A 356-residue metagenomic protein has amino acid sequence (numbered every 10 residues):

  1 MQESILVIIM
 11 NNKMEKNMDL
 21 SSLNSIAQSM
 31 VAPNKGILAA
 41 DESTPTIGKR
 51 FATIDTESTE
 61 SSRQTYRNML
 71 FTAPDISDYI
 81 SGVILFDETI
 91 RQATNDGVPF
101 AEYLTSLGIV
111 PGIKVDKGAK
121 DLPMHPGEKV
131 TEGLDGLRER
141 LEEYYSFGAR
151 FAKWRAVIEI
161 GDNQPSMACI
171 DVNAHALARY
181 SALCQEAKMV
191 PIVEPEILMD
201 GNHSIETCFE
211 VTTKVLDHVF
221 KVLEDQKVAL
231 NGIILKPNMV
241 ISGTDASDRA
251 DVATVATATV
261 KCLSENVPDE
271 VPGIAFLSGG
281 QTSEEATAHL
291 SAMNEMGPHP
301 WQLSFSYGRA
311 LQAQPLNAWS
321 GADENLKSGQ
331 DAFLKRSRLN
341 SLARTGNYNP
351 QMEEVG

Functional and structural regions predicted by a protein language model:
M1-N17: Short, Lys/Arg-enriched N-terminal segments with co-localized hydrophobic residues within the first ~10-30 amino acids
M14-F147, I160, D248, V252 (+4 more regions): Alpha/beta catalytic barrel-like cores
T59, W154, V193, L235 (+1 more regions): Conserved, mostly hydrophobic/aromatic
S106-V115, Y144-A156, C184-P195, N231-G232: Short coil-to-beta-strand
G118-L122, I158-Q164, L198-N202, S242: Conserved radical SAM core fold
P126-R140, P165-Y180, K214: Glycine-rich anion/phosphate-binding loops
P165-H175, H203-D217, A246-R249, G279-T287: Active-site glycine- and acidic-residue-rich loops that bind and position anionic ligands or nucleotide-like cofactors
M199-E270: Catalytic core of soluble alpha/beta enzymes
